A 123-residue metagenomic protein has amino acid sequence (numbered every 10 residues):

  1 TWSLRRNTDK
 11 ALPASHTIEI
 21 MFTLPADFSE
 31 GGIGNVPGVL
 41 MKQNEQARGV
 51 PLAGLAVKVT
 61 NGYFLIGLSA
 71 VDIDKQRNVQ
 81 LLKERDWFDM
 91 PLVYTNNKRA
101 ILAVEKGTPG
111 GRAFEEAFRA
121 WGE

Functional and structural regions predicted by a protein language model:
T1, R5-A14, Q80: Short, solvent-exposed beta-strand/turn "edge" segments of beta-rich domains on protein surfaces
S3-L4, G32-V36, A100-T108: Short amphipathic beta-strand/extended segments with alternating polar/hydrophobic composition
S3-R5, T17-M21, L65-G67, D89-P91: Soluble periplasmic/extracytoplasmic beta-strand elements of cell-envelope proteins
R5-D9, P25, V71-K75: Short beta-turn/strand-loop junction motif enriched in small, turn-promoting residues
K10-F64: An exposed acidic His-Trp-rich patch
K58-E123: Extracytoplasmic/luminal low-complexity segments enriched in Pro/Gly and acidic/polar residues that act as flexible
